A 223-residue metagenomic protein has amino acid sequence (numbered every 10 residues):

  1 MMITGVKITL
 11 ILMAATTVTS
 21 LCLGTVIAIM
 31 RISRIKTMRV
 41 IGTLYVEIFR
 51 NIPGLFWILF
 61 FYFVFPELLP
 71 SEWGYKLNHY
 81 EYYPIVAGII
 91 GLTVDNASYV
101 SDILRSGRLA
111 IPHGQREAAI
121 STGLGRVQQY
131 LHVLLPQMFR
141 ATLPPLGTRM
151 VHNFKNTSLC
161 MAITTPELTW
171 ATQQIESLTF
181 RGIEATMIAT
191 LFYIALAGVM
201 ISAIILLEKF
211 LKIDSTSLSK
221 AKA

Functional and structural regions predicted by a protein language model:
M1-A223: Transmembrane alpha-helices and adjacent helix-loop boundaries
